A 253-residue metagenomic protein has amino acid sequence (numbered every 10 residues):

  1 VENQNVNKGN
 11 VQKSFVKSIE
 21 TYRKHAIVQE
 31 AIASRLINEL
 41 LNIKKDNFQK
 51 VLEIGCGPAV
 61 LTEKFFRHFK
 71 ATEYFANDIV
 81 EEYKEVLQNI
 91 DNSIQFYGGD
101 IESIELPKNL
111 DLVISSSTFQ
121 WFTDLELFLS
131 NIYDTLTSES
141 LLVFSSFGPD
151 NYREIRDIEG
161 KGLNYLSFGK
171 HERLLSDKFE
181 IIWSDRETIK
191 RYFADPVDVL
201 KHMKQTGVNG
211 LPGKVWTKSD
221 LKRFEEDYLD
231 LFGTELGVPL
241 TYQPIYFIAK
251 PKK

Functional and structural regions predicted by a protein language model:
V1-E20: N-terminal, positively charged/glycine-rich alpha-helical extensions of SAM-dependent methyltransferases
H25-V28, P58-V60, N164-L166, W183-K253: Conserved Class I S-adenosyl-L-methionine
I27-N47: Conserved alpha-helix/loop element of class I SAM-dependent methyltransferases that forms part of the SAM/SAH-binding
L52-I104: Class I SAM-dependent methyltransferase SAM/SAH-binding core
E102-V113: A short acidic, Gly/Pro-enriched loop at the edge of an enzyme's catalytic core that lines a small-molecule cofactor
L112-E126: A short SAM/SAH-binding and catalytic strip from SAM-dependent methyltransferases
E126-L141: A short glycine-rich, Lys/Arg-flanked "PGG" loop and its adjoining helix->strand segment in the class I
V143-F168: Conserved class I S-adenosyl-L-methionine
